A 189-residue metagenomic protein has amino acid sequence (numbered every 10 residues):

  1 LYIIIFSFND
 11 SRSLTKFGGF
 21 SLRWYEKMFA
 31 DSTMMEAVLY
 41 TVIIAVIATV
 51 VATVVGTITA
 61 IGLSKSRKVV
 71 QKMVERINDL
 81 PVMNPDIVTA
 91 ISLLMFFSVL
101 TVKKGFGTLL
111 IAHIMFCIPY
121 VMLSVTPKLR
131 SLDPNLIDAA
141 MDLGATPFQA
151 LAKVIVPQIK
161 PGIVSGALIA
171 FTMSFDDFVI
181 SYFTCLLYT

Functional and structural regions predicted by a protein language model:
L1, M122-V125, D133, P147-D176: Transmembrane alpha-helices
L1-S32, Y182-L186: Short membrane-interfacial helix/loop motifs at transmembrane-helix boundaries
I5-F8, V54-I58, I91, K104 (+4 more regions): Membrane-embedded alpha-helices of multi-pass transport/permease systems
S13-T15, L22, I87-C117, F148 (+1 more regions): Membrane-interfacial helix termini and adjacent extracytoplasmic/periplasmic loops of multi-pass transporters
M35, L39, I43-V55, T59 (+4 more regions): Hydrophobic alpha-helical transmembrane segments of multipass integral membrane proteins, especially permease/channel
V38, L63, L80, N135-L143 (+1 more regions): Short hydrophobic faces within alpha-helices
V46-N78, M95, L151: Transmembrane-helix boundary motif in ABC transporter permease subunits
K65-V74, V102-F106, P147, P161-I163: Membrane-helix interface segments
